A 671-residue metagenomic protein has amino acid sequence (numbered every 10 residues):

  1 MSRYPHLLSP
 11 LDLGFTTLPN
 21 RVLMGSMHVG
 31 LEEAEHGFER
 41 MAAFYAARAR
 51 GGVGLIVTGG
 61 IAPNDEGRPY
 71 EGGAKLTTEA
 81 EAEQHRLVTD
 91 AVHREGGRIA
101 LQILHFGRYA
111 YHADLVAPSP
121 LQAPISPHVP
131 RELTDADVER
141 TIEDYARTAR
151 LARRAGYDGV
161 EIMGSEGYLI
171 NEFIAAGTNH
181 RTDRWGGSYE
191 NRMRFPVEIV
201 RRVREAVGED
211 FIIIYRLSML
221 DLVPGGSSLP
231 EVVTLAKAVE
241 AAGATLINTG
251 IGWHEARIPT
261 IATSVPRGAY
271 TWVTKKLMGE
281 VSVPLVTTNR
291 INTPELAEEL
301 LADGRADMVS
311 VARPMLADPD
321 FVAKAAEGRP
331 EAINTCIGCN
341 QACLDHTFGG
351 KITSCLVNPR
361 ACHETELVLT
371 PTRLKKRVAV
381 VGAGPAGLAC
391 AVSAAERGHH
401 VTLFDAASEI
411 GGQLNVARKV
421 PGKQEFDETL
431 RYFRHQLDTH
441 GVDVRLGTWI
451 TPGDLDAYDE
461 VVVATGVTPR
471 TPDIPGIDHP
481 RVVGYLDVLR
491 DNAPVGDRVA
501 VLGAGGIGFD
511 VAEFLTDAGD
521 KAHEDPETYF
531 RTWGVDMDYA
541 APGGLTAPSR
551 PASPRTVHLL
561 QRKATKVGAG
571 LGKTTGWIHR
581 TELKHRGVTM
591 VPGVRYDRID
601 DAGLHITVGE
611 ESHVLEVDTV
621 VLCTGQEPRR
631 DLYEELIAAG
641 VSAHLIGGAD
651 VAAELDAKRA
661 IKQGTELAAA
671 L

Functional and structural regions predicted by a protein language model:
M1-V381, P385, C390-V401, E409 (+1 more regions): Flavin-dependent oxidoreductase catalytic cores
N64, Y215, G250-E255, D405-V420 (+3 more regions): Short connector loops at secondary-structure junctions
V200, E364-R373, E396, H400 (+3 more regions): Flanking helices and flexible, charged tails adjoining ferredoxin-like Fe-S electron-transfer domains in multi-subunit
I247, L277, L300, A312 (+7 more regions): Hydrophobic, well-ordered secondary-structure elements that form the walls of internal hydrophobic environments
T260-P266, V368-T370, K375-K376, V416-E428 (+4 more regions): Short, contiguous acidic/charged loop-to-helix segments that flank catalytic cores in large enzymes
R305, L437-V444, D478-R481, S553-R555 (+2 more regions): A short helix-to-beta-strand connector/capping loop
K376-A406, I410, R445-G453, A457 (+4 more regions): Rossmann-like dinucleotide/flavin-binding elements
G412-Y458, G568-V594: N-terminal Rossmann-like dinucleotide/flavin-binding domain of flavoprotein oxidoreductases that bind FAD/FMN
